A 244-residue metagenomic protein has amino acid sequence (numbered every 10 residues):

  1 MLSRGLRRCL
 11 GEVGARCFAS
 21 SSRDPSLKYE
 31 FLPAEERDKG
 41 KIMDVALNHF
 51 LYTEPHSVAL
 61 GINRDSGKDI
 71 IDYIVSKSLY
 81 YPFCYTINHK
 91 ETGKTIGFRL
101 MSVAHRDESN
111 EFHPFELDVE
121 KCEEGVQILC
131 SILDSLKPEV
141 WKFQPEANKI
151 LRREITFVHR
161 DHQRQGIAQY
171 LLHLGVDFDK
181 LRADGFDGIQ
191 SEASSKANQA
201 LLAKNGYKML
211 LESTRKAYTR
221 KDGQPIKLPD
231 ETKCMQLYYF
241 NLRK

Functional and structural regions predicted by a protein language model:
L2-G40, N48, K244: Conserved N-terminal entry element of GNAT/NAT acetyltransferase domains
S26, K142, L172, V176-D179 (+1 more regions): C-terminal helix/juxtamembrane-tail motif
T53-D72: Conserved GNAT-fold acetyl-CoA-binding loop/helix
I70-T86, K94-G97, A104-N110: A short helix-loop-beta-strand connector motif used in the catalytic cores of GNAT acetyltransferases and, in some
K94-T156, L211-E231: Conserved acyl-donor/pantetheine-binding loop and adjacent beta-alpha core of acyl/acetyltransferases and related
K149-R152, D179-S194, K204: Conserved GNAT acetyl-CoA-binding A-motif
R152-R160, R164-D179, K204: Conserved acetyl-CoA-binding loop-helix of GNAT-fold acetyltransferases
A203-S213: Conserved acetyl-CoA-binding loop of GNAT-fold acetyltransferases
